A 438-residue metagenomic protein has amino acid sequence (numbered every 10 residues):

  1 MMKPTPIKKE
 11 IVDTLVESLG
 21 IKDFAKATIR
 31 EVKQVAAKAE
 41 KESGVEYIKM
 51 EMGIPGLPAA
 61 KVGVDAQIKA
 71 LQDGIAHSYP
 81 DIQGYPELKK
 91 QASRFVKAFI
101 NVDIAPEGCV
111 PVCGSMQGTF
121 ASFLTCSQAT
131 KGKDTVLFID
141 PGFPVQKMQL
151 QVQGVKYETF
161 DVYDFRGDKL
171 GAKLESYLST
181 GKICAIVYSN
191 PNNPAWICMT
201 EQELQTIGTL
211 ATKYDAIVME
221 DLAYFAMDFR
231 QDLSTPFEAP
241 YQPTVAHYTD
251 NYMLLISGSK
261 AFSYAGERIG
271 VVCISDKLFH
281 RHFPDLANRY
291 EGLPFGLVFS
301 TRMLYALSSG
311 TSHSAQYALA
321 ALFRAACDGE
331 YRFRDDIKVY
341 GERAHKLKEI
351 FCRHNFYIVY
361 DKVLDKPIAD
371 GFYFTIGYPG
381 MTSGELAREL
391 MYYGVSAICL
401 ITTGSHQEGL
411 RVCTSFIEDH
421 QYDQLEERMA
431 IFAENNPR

Functional and structural regions predicted by a protein language model:
M2-K3, R94, A98, V102-I104 (+2 more regions): PLP-dependent enzyme catalytic core of the Aspartate aminotransferase-like
P4-V12, R230-Y241, F279-R302: Charged, glycine/proline-rich intrinsically disordered loops and linkers
T5-Q117, F323-E330, N436-R438: N-terminal small-domain helix-loop-helix segment of the aminotransferase-like
S43, Q153, K213-Y214, Y393 (+1 more regions): Helix C-cap/helix->beta junction micro-motif
I75-Y214, M219, F225-Y248, M253 (+1 more regions): Conserved core of the PLP fold type I
Y248-K338: Conserved core segment of the aminotransferase class I/II
C273, T375-G377, C413-S415: Short hydrophobic/aromatic beta-strand micro-patches that form the beta-sheet surface supporting nucleotide- or nucleic
H313-Q316, A320, F333-F351, I358-G377: Conserved glycine-rich beta-strand-loop-beta hairpin in the small C-terminal domain of fold type I
